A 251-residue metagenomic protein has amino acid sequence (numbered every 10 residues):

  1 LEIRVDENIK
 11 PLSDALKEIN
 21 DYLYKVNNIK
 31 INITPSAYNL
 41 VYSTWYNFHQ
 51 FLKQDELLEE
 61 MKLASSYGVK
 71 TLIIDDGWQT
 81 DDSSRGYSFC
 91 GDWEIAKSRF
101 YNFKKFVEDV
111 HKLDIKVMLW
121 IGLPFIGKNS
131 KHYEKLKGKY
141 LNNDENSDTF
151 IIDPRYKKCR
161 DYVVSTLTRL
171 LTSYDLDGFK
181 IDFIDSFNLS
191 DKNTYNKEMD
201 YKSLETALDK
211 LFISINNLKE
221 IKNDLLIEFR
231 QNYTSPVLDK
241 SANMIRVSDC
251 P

Functional and structural regions predicted by a protein language model:
L1-M118, G122-K135: Conserved structural scaffold segments of CAZyme catalytic domains across common CAZy folds
I73-P251: Aromatic- and carboxylate-enriched substrate-binding clefts and catalytic-loop regions of carbohydrate-active enzymes
